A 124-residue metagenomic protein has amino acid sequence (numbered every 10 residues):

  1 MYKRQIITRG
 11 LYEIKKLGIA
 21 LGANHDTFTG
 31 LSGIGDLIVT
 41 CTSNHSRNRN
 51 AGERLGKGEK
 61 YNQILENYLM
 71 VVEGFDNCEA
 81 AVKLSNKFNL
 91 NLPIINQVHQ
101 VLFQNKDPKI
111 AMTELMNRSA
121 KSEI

Functional and structural regions predicted by a protein language model:
M1-Y2: Short, small-residue-biased leader/transition segments that mark boundaries at the very start of proteins
I6-K16: A non-catalytic, amphipathic alpha-helix used as a structural packing/dimerization or gating element in enzyme scaffolds
L11, I19-T29, L37-I124: NAD(P)-dependent Rossmann-like dehydrogenase/reductase catalytic/cofactor-binding core
